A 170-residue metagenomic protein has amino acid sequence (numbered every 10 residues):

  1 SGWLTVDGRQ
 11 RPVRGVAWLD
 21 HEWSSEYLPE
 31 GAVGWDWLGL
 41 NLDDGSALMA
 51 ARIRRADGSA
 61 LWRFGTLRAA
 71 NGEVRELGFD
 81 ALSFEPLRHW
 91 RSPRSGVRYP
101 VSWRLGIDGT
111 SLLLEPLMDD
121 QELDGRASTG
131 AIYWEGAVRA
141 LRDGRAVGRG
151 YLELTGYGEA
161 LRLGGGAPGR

Functional and structural regions predicted by a protein language model:
S1-R170: Structured soluble/peripheral alpha/beta segments that form catalytic or ligand/cofactor-binding pockets
